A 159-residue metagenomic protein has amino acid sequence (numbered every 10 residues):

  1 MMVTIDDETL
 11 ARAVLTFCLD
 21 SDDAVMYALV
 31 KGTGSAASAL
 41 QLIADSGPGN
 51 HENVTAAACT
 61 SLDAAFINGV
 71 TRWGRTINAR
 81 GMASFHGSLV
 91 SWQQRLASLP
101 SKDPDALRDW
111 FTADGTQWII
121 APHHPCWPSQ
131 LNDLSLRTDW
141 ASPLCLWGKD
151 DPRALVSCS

Functional and structural regions predicted by a protein language model:
M1-S159: Short, positively charged patches
